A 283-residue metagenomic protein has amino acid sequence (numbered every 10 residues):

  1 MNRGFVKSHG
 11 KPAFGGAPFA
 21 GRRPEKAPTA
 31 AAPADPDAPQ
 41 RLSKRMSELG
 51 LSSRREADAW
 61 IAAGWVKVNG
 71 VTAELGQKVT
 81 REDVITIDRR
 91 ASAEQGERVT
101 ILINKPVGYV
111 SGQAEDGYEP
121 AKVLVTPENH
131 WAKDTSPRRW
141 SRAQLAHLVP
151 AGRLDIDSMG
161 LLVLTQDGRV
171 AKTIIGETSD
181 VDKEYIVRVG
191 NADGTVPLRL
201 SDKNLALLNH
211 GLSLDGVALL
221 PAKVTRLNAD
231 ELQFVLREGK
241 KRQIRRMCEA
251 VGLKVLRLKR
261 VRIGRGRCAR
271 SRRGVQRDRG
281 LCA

Functional and structural regions predicted by a protein language model:
M1-P33: Intrinsically disordered, Lys/Arg-rich low-complexity segments
K26-A283: Basic, flexible Lys/Arg- and Gly-enriched helix-loop patches that mediate nucleic-acid binding at interfaces with rRNA
